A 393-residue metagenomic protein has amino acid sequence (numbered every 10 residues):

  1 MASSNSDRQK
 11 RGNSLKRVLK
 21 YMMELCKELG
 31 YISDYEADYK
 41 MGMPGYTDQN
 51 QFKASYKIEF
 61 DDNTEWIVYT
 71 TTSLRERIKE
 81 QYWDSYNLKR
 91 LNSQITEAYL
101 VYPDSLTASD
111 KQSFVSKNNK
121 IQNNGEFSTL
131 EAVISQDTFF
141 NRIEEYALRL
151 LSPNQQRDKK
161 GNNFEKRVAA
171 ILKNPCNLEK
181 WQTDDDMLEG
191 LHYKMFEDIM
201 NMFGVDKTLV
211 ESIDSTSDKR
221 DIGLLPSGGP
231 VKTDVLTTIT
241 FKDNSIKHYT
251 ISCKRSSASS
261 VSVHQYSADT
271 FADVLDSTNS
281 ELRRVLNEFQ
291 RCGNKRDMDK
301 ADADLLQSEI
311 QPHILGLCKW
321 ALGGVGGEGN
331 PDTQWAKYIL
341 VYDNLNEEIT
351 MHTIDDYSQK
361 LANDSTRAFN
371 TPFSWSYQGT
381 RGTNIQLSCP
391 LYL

Functional and structural regions predicted by a protein language model:
M1-F52, E59-E65, T70-K232, T238-L393: Short, positively charged
